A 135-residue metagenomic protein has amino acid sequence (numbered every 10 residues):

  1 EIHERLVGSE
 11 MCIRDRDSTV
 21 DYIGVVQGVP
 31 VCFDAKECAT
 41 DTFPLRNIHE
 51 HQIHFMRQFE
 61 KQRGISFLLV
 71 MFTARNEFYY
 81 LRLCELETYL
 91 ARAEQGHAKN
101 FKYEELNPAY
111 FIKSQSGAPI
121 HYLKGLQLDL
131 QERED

Functional and structural regions predicted by a protein language model:
E1-G8, C12-I13: Single conserved hydrophobic/aromatic residue that forms the stacking wall/gate of nucleotide- or nucleobase-binding
S9-E10, T19-D21: Short secondary-structure capping/turn segments at boundaries of alpha-helices and beta-strands
R14, S18, P30: Short basic alpha-helical hairpin corresponding to helix-turn-helix/winged-helix-like nucleic-acid-binding
Y22-T40: Conserved catalytic cores of phosphodiester-cleaving nucleases, focusing on short active-site segments
C32, D41-P44, E77-F78: Short acidic/glycine-rich loop or secondary-structure boundary segments that cap or lie
C38-Q62: Mg2+/Mn2+-dependent nuclease catalytic core
R57-E87: Nucleic-acid nuclease catalytic cores
L83-D135: Helix-rich interaction surfaces within compact, conserved domain-sized segments that mediate assembly or partner
